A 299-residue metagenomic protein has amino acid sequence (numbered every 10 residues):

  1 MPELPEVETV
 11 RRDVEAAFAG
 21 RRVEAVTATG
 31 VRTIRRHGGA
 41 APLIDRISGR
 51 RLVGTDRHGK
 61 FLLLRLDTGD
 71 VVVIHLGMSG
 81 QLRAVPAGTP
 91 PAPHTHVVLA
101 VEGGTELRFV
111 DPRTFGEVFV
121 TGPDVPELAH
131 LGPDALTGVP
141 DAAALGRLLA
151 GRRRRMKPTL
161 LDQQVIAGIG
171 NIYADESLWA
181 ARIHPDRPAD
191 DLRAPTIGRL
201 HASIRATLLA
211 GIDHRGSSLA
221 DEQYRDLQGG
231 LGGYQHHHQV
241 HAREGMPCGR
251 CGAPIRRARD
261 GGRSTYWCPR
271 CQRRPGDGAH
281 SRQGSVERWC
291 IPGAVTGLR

Functional and structural regions predicted by a protein language model:
M1-L4, A135, V139, R193-H201: Generic detection of long, well-ordered alpha-helical segments
M1-V118, V139, W289-I291, G297-R299: Gly/Gly-Pro- and Ser/Thr-rich, intrinsically disordered tail segments characteristic of DNA damage-repair and tolerance
V23-L43, D56, L148-R299: Basic, nucleic-acid-binding surfaces and adjacent catalytic neighborhoods in DNA/RNA-processing proteins
G49, G59, G80, G116 (+5 more regions): Glycine-centered flexibility motif
V72-A180, P188, L200: Phosphate/anion-contacting hairpin/loop surfaces
